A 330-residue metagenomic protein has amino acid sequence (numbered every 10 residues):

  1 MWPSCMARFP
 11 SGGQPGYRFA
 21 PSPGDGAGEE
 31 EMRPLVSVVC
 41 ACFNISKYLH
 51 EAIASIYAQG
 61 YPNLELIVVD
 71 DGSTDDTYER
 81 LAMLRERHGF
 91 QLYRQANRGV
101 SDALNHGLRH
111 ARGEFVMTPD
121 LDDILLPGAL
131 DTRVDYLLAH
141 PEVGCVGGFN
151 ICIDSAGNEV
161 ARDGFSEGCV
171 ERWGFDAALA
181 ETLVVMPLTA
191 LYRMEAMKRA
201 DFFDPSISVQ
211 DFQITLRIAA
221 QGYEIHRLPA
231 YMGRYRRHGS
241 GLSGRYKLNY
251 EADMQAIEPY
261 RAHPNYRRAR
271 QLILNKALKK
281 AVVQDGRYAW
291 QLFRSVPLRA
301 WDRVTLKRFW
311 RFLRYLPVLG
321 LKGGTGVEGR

Functional and structural regions predicted by a protein language model:
A7-Y57: N-proximal low-complexity "stem/linker" segments adjacent to membrane-targeting elements
R33-V36, Y57-V68, D76, H88-Q91: Short loop->beta transition adjacent to catalytic acidic/histidine clusters or analogous donor-positioning motifs
D70-E79, D120: A conserved acidic beta->alpha catalytic loop
Q95-A111: Glycine-rich, basic loop-to-helix element that forms the pyrophosphate-binding segment of sugar-nucleotide handling
V116: Short aromatic/hydrophobic "clamp" motif used to bind/position activated sugar donors
G128-V160: Conserved donor NDP-sugar-binding/catalytic core segment of glycosyltransferases
E167-N249: Conserved nucleotide-sugar donor-binding catalytic segment
Q213, A220, I225, A230 (+1 more regions): C-terminal subregions of glycosyltransferases and related glycan-biosynthesis enzymes
